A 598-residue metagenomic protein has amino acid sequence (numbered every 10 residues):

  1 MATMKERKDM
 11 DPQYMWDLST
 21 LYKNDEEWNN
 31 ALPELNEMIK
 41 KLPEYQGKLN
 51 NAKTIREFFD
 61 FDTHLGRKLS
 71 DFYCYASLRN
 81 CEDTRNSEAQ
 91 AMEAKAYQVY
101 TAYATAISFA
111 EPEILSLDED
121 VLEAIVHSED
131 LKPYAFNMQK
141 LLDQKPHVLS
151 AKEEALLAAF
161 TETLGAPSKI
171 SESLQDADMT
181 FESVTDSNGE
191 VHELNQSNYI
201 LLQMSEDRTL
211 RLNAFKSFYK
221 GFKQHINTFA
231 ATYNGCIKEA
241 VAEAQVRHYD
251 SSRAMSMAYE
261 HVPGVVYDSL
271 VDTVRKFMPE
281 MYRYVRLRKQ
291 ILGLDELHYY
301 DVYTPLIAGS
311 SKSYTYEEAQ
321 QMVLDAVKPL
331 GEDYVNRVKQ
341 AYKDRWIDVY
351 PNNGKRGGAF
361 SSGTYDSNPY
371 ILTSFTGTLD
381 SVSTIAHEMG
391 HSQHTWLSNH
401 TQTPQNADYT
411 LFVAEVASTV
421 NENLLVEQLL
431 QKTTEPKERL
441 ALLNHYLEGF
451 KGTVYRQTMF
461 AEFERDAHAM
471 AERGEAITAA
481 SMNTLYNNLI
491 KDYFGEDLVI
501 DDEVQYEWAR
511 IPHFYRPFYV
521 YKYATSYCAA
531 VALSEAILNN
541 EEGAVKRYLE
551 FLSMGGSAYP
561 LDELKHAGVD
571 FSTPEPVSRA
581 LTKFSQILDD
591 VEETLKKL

Functional and structural regions predicted by a protein language model:
M1-G309, T594-K597: A well-structured
D9-M10, A110, I114-L117, I125 (+9 more regions): C-terminal, non-catalytic "cap/extension" segments appended to globular domains
H248, T376-W396, S418, N423 (+2 more regions): Active-site recognition of the HExxH zinc-binding catalytic motif
L287, I291-P329, V335, K343 (+5 more regions): Long, K/E/R/D-enriched contiguous segments that form extended
G309-Y314, I347-S367: Catalytic zinc-binding patch centered on the HExxH motif and its immediate surroundings that defines zinc-dependent
S311-Y316, T364-A386: Short pre-active-site segment immediately N-terminal to the catalytic Zn-binding motif
D325-N336, S362, H391, T395-T403 (+2 more regions): Conserved helix-loop functional segments at active or binding sites
Y409-K437, Y446-E448, G452, S526: Post-HExxH zinc-binding segment in Zn-dependent metallohydrolases
